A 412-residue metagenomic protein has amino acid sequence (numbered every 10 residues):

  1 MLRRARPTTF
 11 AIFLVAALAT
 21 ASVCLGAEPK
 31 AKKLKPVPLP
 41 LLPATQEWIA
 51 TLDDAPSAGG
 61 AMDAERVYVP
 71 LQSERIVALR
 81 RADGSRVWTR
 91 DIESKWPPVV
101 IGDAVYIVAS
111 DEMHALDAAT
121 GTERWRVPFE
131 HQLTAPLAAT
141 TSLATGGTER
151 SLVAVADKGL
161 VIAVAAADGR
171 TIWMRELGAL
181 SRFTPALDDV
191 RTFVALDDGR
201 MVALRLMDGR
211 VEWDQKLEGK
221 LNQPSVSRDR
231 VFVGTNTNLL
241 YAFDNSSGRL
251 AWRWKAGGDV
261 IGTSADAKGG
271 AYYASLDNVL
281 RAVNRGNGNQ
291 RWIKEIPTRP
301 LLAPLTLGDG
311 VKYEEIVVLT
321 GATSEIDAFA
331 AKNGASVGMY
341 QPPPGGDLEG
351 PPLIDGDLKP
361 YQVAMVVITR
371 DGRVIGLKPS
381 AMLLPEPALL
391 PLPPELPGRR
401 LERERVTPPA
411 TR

Functional and structural regions predicted by a protein language model:
M1-F13: Bacterial N-terminal signal peptides that target proteins for export
A11-S22: Bacterial N-terminal signal peptides
C24-P29: Boundary at the C-terminal end of the N-terminal hydrophobic targeting segment
A31-D54: A short helix->beta-strand "capping" segment at the edge of beta-propeller domains
T45-A50, S85-R90, T122-V127, R170-R175 (+4 more regions): A short beta-strand motif characteristic of beta-propeller blades
D53-R75, R90-H114, V127-I162, R175-V202 (+6 more regions): Repeat-blade elements of multi-bladed beta-propeller folds
R80-D83, D117-T120, A165-D168, R205-D208 (+4 more regions): Short loop/turn segments that connect beta-strands within beta-propeller blades
K378-L389: Short loop/turn segments immediately following beta-strands, especially the blade-tip and inter-blade linker loops
